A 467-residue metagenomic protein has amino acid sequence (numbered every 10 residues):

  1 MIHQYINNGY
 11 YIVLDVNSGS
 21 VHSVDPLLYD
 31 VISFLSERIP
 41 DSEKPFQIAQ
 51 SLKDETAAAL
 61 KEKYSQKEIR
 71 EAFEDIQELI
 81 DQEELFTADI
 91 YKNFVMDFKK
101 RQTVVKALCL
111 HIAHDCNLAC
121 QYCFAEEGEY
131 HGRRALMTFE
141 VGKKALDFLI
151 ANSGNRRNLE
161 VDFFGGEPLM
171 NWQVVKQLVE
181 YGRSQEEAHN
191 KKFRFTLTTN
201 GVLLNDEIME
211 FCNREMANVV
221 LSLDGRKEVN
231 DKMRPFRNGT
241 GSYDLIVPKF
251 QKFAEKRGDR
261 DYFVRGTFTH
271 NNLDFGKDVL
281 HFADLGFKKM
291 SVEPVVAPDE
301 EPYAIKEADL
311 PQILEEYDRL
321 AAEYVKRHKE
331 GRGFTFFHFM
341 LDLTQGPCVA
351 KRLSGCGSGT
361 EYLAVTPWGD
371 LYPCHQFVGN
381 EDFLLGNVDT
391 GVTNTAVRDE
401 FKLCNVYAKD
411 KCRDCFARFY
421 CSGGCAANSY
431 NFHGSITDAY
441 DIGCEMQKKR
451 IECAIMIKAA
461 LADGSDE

Functional and structural regions predicted by a protein language model:
M1-R38: Acidic, low-complexity/disordered tracts enriched in E/D and polar residues
Y64, E71-E210, R214-E215: Conserved alpha-helical substructure of the radical SAM core
C123-E129, D259, F416-Y420, Y430: Detector for the c-type heme attachment site
G142, L146-D162, N171-V295: Radical SAM/AdoMet-radical enzyme domain recognition
L146-F164, F401, D438-E467: Short Fe-S-cluster ligation motifs
E228, K232-D244, Q251, E255-S358 (+2 more regions): Radical SAM enzyme [4Fe-4S]-AdoMet core and its adjacent flexible, acidic and glycine-rich loops/tails across
P311-Q345, H375-S422: C-terminal accessory region of radical SAM enzymes
K402-R450: Cysteine-cluster motifs in flexible loop/terminal segments that predominantly coordinate metals
